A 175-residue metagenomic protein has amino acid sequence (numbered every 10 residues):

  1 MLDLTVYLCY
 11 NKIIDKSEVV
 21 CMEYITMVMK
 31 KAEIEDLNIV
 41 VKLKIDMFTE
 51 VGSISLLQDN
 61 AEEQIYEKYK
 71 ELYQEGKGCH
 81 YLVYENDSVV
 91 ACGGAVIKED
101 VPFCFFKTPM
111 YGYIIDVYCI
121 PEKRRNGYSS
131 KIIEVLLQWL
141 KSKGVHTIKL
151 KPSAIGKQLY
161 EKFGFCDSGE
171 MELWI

Functional and structural regions predicted by a protein language model:
V28-K42, S53: A short beta-loop-alpha structural element at the N-terminal edge of CoA-dependent acyl/N-acetyltransferase catalytic
F48-Y69: Conserved GNAT-fold acetyl-CoA-binding loop/helix
K70-L82: A short helix-loop-beta-strand connector motif used in the catalytic cores of GNAT acetyltransferases and, in some
L82, S88-I97, Y113, Y118: Conserved beta-strand in the GNAT
D100-F103, K107, K149-I155, E161 (+1 more regions): Conserved catalytic-core motifs of GNAT/GCN5-like acyltransferases
F105-P121, E172: Conserved acetyl-CoA binding element of GNAT-fold acetyltransferases
K123-V135: Conserved acetyl-CoA pyrophosphate-binding loop and the N-cap/start of the following alpha-helix in GNAT-like
I133, L140-P152: Conserved GNAT acetyl-CoA-binding A-motif
